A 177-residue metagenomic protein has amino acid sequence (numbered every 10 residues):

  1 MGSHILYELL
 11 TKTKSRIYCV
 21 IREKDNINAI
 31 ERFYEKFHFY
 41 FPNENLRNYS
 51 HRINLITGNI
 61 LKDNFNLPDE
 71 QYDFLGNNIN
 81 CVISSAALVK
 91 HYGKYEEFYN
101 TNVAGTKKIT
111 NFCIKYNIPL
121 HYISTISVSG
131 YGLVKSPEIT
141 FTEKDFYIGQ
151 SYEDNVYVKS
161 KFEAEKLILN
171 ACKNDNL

Functional and structural regions predicted by a protein language model:
M1-S85, Y95: N-terminal Rossmann/SDR dinucleotide-binding element
H4, A104, F162-E163, L167: Active-site helix adjacent to the Tyr-X3-Lys
Y7-T11, N111-I114, N170-K173: Short, well-ordered alpha-helices that flank and scaffold nucleotide-derived cofactor binding pockets
G76, C81-A86, Y92-N100, A104-K159 (+1 more regions): Conserved Rossmann-fold NAD(P)-dependent oxidoreductase catalytic core, especially the SDR/UDP-sugar
E165-L177: Conserved beta-loop-beta element that borders a ligand/cofactor-binding pocket
